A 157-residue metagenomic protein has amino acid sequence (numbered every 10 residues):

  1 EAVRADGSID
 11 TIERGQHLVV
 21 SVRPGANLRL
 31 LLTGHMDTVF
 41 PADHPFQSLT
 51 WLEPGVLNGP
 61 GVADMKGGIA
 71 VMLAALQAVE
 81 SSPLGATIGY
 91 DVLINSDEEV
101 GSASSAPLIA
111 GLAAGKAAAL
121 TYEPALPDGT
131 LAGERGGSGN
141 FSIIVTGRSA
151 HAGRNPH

Functional and structural regions predicted by a protein language model:
E1-P60: Acidic/His- and Gly-rich active-site-bordering loop/insert found across diverse amide/peptide-bond hydrolases
H17-S21, A119, S142: Conserved hydrophobic/aromatic beta-strand scaffold that supports enzyme active sites
V20, L32-H35, M72, V92 (+2 more regions): Buried hydrophobic positions in well-ordered alpha/beta secondary-structure cores of metabolic enzymes
S21-R23, E123, I144-R148: Solvent-exposed residues in well-ordered beta-strands and their adjoining turns, especially edge/terminal strands
V56-A70, H151: Glycine/serine-rich anion-binding loops at beta->alpha junctions that coordinate negatively charged ligand groups
G61, N140-T146: Residues forming anionic-ligand binding surfaces in small-molecule and nucleic-acid pockets of primarily soluble enzymes
M65-G136, N140: Acidic/histidine-rich catalytic neighborhood of metal-dependent amide-processing enzymes
A152-H157: Acidic-enriched catalytic cores of C-N bond-cleaving enzymes acting on peptides and small amides
